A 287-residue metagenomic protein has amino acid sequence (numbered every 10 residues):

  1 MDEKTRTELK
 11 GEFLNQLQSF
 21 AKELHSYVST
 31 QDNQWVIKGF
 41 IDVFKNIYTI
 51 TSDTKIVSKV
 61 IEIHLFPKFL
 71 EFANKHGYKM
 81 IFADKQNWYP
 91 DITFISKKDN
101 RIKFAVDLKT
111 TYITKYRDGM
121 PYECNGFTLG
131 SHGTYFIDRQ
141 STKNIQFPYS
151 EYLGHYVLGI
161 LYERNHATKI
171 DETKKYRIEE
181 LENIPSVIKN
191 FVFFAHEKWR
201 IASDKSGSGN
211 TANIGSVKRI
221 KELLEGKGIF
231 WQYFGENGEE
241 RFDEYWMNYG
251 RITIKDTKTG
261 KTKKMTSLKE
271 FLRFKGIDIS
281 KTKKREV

Functional and structural regions predicted by a protein language model:
M1-N87, K97, R101, T110-V287: Nucleic-acid endonuclease domains
P90-D91: Internal alpha-helical scaffold/solenoid segments in large eukaryotic proteins
D107: Conserved active-site neighborhood of enzyme catalytic/cofactor-binding cores
